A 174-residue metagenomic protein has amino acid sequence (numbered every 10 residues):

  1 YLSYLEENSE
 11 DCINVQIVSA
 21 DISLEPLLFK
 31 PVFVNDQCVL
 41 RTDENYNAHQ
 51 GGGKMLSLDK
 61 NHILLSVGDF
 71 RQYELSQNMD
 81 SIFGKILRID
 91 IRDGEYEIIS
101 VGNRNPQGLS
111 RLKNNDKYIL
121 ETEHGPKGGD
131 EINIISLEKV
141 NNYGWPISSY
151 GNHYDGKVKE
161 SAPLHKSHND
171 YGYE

Functional and structural regions predicted by a protein language model:
Y1-Y73, G108-G125, E174: Acidic, Gly/Ser/Thr-rich repeat motifs that build Ca2+-stabilized beta-propeller blades
H62, D69-E174: Beta-propeller domain segments
